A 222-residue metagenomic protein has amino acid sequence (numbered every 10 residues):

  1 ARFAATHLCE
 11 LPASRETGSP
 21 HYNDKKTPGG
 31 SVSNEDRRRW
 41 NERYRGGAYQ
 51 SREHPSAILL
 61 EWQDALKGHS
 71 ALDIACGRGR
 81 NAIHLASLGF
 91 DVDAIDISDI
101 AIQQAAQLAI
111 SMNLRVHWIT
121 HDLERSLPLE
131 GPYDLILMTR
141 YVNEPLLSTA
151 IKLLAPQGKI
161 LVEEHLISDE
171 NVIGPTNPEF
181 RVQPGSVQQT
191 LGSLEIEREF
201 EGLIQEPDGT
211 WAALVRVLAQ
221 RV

Functional and structural regions predicted by a protein language model:
K26-L66: Conserved class I S-adenosyl-L-methionine
H69-G77: Conserved class I S-adenosyl-L-methionine
D91-D96: Conserved SAM-binding motif I beta-strand of class I
S98-I100: Conserved SAM/SAH-binding beta-strand->alpha-helix loop
M112-L123: Conserved SAM-binding strand-loop segment of SAM-dependent methyltransferases
P128-L135: A short acidic, Gly/Pro-enriched loop at the edge of an enzyme's catalytic core that lines a small-molecule cofactor
V142-L153: A short, conserved alpha-helix within the catalytic core of class I
G158-H165: Conserved beta-strand signature within the Rossmann-like core of class I S-adenosyl-L-methionine
